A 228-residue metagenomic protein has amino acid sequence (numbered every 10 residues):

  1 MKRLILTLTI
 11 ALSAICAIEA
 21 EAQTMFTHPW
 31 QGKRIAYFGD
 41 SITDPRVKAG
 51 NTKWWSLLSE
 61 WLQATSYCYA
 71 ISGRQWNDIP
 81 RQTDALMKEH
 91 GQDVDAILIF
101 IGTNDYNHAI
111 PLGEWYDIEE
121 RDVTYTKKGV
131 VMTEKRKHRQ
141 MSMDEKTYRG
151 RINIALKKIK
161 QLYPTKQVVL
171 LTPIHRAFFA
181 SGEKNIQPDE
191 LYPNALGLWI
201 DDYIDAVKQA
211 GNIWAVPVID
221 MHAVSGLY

Functional and structural regions predicted by a protein language model:
M1-L4: Positively charged n-region of N-terminal signal peptides that target proteins for export
T7-C16: Bacterial N-terminal signal peptides
L8, G39, I101: Residues that line or immediately flank small-molecule/substrate-binding pockets and catalytic motifs
L12-S13, G50, A177: Alpha-helical transmembrane segments and their juxtamembrane interfaces
I15-C16, K53, G113: Residues in and immediately flanking transmembrane alpha helices
A22-S72, N77, T83-D93, I97: Serine-esterase "nucleophile elbow" of acetyl-processing enzymes
W61, Q82-Y228: Alpha-helical cap/lid subdomain in secreted, periplasmic, or secretory-pathway luminal O-acyl-processing enzymes
